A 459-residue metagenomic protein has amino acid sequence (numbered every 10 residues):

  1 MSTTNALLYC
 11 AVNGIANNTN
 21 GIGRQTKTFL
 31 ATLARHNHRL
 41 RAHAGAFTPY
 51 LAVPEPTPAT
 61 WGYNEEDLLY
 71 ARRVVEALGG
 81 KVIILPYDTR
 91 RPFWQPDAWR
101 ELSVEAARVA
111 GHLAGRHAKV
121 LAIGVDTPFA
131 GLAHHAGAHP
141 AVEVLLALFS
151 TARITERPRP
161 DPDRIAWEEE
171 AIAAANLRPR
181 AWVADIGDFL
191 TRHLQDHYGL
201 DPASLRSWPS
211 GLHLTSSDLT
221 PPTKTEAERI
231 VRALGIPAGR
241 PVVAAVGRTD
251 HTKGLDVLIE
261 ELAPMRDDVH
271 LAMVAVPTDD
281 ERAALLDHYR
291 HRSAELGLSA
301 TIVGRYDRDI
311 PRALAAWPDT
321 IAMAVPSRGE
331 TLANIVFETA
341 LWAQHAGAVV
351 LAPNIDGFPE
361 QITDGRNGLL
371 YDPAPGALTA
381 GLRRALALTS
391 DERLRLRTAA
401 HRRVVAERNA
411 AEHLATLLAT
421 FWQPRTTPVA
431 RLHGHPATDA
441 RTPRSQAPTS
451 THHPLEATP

Functional and structural regions predicted by a protein language model:
L8-C10, A184, R232, I236-K253 (+3 more regions): Conserved donor-binding/catalytic core segment of Leloir-type glycosyltransferases
G62-R72, E228, A272-S299: Short, structured helix-loop element that forms part of the nucleotide-activated donor/catalytic region
T151-A152, D161-V183: Membrane-proximal helix-turn-helix segments that form the acceptor-binding/catalytic region of lipid-linked
L286-P318: Nucleotide-activated donor-binding/catalytic signature segment of Leloir-type glycosyltransferases, i.e., the conserved
R328: Aromatic "clamp/platform" in nucleotide-sugar-dependent glycosyltransferases that forms part of the donor/acceptor
Q344-A352: Short hydrophobic beta-strand element within catalytic cores of glycosyltransferases and related nucleotide-activated
D364-G365, L369-G376, R384-S390: Conserved acidic donor-binding segment of nucleotide-sugar-dependent glycosyltransferases
P373, S390-T427: A charged, aromatic-enriched C-terminal amphipathic alpha-helix characteristic of glycosyltransferases across folds
